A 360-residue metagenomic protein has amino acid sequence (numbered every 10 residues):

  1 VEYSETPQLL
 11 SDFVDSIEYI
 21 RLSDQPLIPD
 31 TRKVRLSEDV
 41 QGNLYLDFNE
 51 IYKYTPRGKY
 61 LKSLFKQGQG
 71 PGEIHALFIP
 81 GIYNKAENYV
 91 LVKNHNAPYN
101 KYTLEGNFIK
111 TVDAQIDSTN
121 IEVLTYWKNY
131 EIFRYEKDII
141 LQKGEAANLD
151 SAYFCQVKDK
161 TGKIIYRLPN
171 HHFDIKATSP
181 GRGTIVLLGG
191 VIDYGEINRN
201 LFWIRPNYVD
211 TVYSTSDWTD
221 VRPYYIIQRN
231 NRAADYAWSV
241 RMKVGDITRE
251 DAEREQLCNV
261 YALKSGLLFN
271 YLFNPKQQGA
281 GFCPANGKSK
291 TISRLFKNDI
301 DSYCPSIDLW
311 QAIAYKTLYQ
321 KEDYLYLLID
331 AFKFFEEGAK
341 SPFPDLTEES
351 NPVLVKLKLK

Functional and structural regions predicted by a protein language model:
V1-R21: Blade/loop signatures of beta-propeller domains
S16-E50: Beta-strand-rich domains and repeat architectures in extracellular enzymes and scaffolds, especially beta-propellers
D24-I28, K59-Y89, N94-H95, I116-D117: Blade-loop segments of beta-propeller domains
P26-L27, F65-E73, D113-I121, H171-I175 (+2 more regions): Short coil/turn segments at the loop-to-beta-strand junctions that recur within blades of beta-propeller repeat folds
T31-R35, I74-I82, D117-Y130, G189-V191 (+2 more regions): Repeated scaffold domains used in trafficking and secretory/extracellular systems, primarily beta-propellers
G42-F48, E87-N94, N129-E145, D193-S214 (+2 more regions): Short beta-strand elements that form the blades of beta-propeller/WD-repeat-like and other beta-sheet-rich scaffold
H95-S151, R167-T178: Asp-box/WD-like beta-propeller blade repeats and closely related beta-sheet repeat scaffolds
Y224-E250, G287-E322: Conserved blade-ending motifs and adjacent loop-strand segments that build the rim/top face of beta-propeller domains
